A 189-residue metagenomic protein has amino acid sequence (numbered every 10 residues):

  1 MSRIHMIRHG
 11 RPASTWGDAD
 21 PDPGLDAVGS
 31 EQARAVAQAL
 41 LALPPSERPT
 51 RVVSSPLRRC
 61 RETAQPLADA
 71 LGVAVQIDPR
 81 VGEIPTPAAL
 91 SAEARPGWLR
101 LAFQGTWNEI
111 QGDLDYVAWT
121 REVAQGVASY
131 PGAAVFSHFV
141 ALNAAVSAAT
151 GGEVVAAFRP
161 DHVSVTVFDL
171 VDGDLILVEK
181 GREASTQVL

Functional and structural regions predicted by a protein language model:
M1, D69, V73-I77, E83-G97 (+2 more regions): Acidic, low-complexity terminal tails and accessory targeting/binding regions of phosphate-metabolizing enzymes
S2-I77, L101-I110: Active-site-proximal alpha-helix that buttresses catalytic centers in soluble enzyme cores
I4, T50, S129-V140: Generic beta-sheet signal
H9, H138, A184-T186: Histidine-centered active-site/metal-ligand motif
A13, R59-R61, I84-P85, A141-N143: Short, active-site-adjacent cap segments at secondary-structure transitions
G29-A33, Y116-T120, V135: Conserved anionic group-binding/transfer micro-motifs
S55-R59, S137-V140, P160-V163: Short beta->alpha linker loops
L101-Y130: Internal catalytic-core helix/loop-beta-alpha segment that presents or stabilizes conserved functional determinants
